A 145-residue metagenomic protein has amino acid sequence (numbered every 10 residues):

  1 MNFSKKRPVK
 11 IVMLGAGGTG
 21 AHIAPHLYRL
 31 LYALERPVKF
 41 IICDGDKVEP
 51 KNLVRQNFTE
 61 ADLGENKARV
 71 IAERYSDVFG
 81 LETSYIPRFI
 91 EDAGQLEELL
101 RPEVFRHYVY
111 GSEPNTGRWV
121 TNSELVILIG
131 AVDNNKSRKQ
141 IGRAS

Functional and structural regions predicted by a protein language model:
M1-S145: Adenine nucleotide-associated cytosolic modules
